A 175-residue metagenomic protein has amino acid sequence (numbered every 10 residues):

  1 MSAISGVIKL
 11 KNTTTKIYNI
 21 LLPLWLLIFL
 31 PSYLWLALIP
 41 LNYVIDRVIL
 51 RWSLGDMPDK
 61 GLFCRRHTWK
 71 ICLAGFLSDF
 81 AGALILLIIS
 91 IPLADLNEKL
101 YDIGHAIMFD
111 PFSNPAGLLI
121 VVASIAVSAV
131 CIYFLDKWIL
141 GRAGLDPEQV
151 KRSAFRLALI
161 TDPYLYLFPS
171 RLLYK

Functional and structural regions predicted by a protein language model:
S2-K175: Juxtamembrane/disordered regions of integral membrane proteins
